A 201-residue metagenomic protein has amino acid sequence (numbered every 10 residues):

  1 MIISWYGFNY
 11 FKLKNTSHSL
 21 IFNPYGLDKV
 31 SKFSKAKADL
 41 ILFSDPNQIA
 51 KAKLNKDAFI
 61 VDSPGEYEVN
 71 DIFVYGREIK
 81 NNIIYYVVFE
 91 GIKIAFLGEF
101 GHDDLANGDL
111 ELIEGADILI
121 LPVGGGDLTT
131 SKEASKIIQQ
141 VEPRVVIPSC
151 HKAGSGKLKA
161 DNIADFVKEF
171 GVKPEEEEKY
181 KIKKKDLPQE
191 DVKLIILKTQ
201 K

Functional and structural regions predicted by a protein language model:
M1-K29, I79-G98, I118: Conserved beta-strand hairpin/beta-sheet module of binuclear metal-dependent hydrolase folds, prominently
M1-T16, D28, V61-N70, P188-K201: Zn-dependent metallo-beta-lactamase
I2-Y6, V145-K201: Binuclear metal-ion centers of metallo-dependent hydrolases, dominated by the metallo-beta-lactamase
L13, I41, V74, E99 (+1 more regions): Divalent metal-coordination and catalytic microenvironments
P24-G26, P46-N47, I79, L97-H102 (+3 more regions): Active-site metal-binding loops of divalent metal-dependent hydrolases
L27-E66, L110-I120, G124: Active-site metal-binding motif and surrounding structural segment of the metallo-beta-lactamase
K51-A95: Portal/gating segments that form or line small-molecule/metal binding sites
K80-V141: Active-site-proximal loop/helix segments of hydrolase catalytic cores
